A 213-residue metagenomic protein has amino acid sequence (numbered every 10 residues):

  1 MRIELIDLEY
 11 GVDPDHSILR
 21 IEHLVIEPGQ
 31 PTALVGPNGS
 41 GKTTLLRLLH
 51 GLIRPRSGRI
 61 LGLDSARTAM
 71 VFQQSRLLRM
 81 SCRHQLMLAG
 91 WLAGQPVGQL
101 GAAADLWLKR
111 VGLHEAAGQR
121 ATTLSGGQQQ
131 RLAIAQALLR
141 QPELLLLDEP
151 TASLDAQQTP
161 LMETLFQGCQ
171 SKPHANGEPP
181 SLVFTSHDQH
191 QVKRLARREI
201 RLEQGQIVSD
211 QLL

Functional and structural regions predicted by a protein language model:
H50: Helix-to-loop junction immediately C-terminal to a conserved catalytic motif
M80-L92: Q-loop/switch helix immediately C-terminal to the Walker
G98-A116: Conserved ABC ATPase "signature" region
R120-L124, Q128: Conserved ABC ATPase signature
I134: Hydrophobic anchor residue at the start of the ABC signature
L145-D148: Catalytic Walker B motif of ABC-type/P-loop ATPase nucleotide-binding domains
S186-H187: H-loop/switch region of ABC-family ATPase nucleotide-binding domains
